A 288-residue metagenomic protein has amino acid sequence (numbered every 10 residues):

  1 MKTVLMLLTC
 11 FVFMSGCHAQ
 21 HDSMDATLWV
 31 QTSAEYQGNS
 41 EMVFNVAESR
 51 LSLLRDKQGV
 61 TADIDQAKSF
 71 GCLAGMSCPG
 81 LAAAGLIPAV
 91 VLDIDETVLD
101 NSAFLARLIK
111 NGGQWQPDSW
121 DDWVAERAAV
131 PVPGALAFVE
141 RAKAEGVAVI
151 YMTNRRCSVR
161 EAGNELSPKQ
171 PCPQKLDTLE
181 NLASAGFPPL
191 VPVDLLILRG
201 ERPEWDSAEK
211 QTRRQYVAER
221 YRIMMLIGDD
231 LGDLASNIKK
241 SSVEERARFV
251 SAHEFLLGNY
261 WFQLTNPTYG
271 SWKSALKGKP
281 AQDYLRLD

Functional and structural regions predicted by a protein language model:
L5-S15: Bacterial N-terminal signal peptides
C17-L92, L276-D288: Non-catalytic pre-domain segments flanking phosphatase-related domains
A34-N45, N111, A125-P133, S158 (+2 more regions): Soluble non-cytosolic domains of exported or imported proteins
N45, A162-D288: C-terminal cap/substrate-recognition subdomain and adjoining C-terminal extension of metal-dependent phosphatase-like
R55-A67, G75, V149-N154, L190-L196 (+1 more regions): Surface-exposed patches in mature extracellular/periplasmic domains of secreted proteins
I87-P88, V98-E140, A144: Active-site neighborhood of HAD-like aspartate-dependent phosphohydrolases
A89-D93, L99-N101, A148-T153, D194-L198 (+2 more regions): Structural recognition of the beta-strand scaffold that forms the well-ordered cores of secreted hydrolase catalytic
E96, E126, A135-L182, L231: Substrate-recognition element of Asp-dependent hydrolases with the DxDx(T/V) motif
